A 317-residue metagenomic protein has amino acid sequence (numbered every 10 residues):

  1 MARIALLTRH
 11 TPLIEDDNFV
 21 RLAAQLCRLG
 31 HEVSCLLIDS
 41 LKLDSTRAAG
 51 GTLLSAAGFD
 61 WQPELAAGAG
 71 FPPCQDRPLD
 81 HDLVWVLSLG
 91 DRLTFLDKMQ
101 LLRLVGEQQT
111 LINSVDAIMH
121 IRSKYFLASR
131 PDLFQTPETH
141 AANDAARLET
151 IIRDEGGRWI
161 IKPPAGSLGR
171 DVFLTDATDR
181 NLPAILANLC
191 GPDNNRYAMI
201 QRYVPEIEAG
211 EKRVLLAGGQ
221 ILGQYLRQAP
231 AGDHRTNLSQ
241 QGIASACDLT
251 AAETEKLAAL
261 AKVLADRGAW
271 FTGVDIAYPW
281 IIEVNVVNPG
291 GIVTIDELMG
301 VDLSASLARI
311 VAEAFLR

Functional and structural regions predicted by a protein language model:
M1-A5: Extreme N-terminal starter segment of soluble prokaryotic enzymes
L6, W85-V86, Q201: Redox-cofactor binding/interface segments in oxidoreductases and associated redox assembly factors
L7, D248-R317: ATP-dependent carboxylate activation and anion-phosphoryl transfer catalytic cores that bind Mg-ATP to form
P12-R28, S34-A141: Conserved N-proximal alpha/beta basic substrate-recognition cap immediately N-terminal to, or forming the N-lobe
V20, A145-A146, E155-G157, L168-K256 (+2 more regions): Phosphate-binding site of ATP-dependent enzymes
D116-H120, R227-P230, A277-I281: Short glycine-enriched loops at secondary-structure junctions
L133-G156: Rossmann-like NAD(P)H-binding beta-loop-alpha module
W159-I161, A198-Q201, G268-G273: A short linear hydrophobic-aromatic micro-motif
